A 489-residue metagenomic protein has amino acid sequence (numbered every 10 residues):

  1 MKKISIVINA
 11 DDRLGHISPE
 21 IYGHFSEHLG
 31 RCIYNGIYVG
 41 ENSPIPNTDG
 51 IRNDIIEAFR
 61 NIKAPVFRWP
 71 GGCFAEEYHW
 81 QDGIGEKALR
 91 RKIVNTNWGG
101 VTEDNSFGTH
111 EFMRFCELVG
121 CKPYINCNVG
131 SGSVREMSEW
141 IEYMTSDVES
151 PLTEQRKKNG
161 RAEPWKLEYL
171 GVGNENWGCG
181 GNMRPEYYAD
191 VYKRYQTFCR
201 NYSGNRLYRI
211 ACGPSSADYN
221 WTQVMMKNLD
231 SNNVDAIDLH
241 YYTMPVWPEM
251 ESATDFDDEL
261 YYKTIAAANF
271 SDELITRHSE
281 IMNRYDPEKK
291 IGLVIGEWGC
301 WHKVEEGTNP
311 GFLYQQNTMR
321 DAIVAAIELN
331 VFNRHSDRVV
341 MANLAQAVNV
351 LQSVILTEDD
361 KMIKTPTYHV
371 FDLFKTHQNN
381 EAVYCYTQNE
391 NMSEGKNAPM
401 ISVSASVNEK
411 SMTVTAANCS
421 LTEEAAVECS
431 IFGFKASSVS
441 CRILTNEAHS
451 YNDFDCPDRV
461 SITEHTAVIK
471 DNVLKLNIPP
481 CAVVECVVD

Functional and structural regions predicted by a protein language model:
M1-A236, A268-D489: Non-catalytic accessory regions flanking glycosidase/transglycosidase catalytic cores in CAZymes
L239: Histidine-centered catalytic micro-motifs
Y242-Y262, T308: Active-site His/acidic residue clusters
